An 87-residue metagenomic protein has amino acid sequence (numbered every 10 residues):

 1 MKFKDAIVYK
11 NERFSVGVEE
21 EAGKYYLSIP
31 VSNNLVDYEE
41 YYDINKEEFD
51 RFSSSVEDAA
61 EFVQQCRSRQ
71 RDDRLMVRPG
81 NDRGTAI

Functional and structural regions predicted by a protein language model:
M1-I87: Extended, alpha-helix-rich binding/interface surfaces that flank or overlap catalytic cores and mediate recognition
